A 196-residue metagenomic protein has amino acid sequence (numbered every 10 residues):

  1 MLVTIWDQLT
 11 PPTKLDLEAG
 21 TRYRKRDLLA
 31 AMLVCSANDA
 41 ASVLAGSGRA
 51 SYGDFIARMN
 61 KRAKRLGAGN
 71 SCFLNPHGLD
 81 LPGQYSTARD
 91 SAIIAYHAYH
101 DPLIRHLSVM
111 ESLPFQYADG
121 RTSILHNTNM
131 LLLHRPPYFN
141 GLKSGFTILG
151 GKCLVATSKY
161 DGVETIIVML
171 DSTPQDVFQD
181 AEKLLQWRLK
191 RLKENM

Functional and structural regions predicted by a protein language model:
M1-R89, A98-Y99: Active-site-adjacent loops and short helices of periplasmic peptidoglycan-processing enzymes
A68-C72, D80-M196: Domain-terminus/edge residues, biased toward the C-terminal soluble/receptor-binding domains of extracytoplasmic
